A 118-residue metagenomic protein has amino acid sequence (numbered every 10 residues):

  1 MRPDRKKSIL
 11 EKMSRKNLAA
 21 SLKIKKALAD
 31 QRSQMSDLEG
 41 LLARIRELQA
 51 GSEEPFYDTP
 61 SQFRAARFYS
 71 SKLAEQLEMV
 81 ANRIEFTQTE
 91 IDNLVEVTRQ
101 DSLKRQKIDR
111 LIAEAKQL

Functional and structural regions predicted by a protein language model:
M1-L118: Charge-rich amphipathic alpha-helical interaction elements
